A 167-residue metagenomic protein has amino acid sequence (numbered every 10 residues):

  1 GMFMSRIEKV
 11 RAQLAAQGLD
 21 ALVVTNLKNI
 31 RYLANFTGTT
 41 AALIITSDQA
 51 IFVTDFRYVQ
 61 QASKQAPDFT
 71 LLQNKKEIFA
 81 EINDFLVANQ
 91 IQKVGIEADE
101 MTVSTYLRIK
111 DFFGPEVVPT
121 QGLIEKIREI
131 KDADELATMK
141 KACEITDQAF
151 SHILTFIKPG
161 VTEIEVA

Functional and structural regions predicted by a protein language model:
G1-F52, F79-Q90, D111-E116, S151 (+1 more regions): Terminal domain-start leader segments
S5-I7, F79-A167: Flexible, acidic/His-enriched mid-domain "rim/lid" segments that flank
V24-T25, L72-K76, V118-G122: Conserved beta-strand termini and adjacent loop/short-helix elements that scaffold enzyme active sites in alpha/beta
T25-L27, T54-F56, K75-K76, I96-M101: Structural motif
I30-R31, Q60, T102: Glycine-rich nucleotide phosphate-binding loop and flanking beta-alpha elements of Rossmann-like dinucleotide-binding
N35-F36, K64-Q65, Y106-K110: Short amphipathic alpha-helical segments
D55-A80, D84: Compact, glycine/acidic-enriched structural inserts
